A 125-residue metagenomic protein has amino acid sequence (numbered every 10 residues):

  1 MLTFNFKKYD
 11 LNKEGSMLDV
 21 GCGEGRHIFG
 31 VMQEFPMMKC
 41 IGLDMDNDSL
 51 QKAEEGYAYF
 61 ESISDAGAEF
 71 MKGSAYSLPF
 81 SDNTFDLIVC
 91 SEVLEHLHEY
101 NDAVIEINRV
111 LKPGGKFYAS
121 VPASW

Functional and structural regions predicted by a protein language model:
M1-T3: Conserved SAM-binding loop and adjacent beta-strand
F6-Y9, G15-W125: Conserved SAM-binding loop
